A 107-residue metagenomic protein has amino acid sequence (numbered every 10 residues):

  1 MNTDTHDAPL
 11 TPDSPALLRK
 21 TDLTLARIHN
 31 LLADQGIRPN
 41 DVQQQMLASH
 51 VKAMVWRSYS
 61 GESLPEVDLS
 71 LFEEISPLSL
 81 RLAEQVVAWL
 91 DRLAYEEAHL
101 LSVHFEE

Functional and structural regions predicted by a protein language model:
M1-E107: A cross-family "folded-core" feature that marks the main globular domain of proteins
